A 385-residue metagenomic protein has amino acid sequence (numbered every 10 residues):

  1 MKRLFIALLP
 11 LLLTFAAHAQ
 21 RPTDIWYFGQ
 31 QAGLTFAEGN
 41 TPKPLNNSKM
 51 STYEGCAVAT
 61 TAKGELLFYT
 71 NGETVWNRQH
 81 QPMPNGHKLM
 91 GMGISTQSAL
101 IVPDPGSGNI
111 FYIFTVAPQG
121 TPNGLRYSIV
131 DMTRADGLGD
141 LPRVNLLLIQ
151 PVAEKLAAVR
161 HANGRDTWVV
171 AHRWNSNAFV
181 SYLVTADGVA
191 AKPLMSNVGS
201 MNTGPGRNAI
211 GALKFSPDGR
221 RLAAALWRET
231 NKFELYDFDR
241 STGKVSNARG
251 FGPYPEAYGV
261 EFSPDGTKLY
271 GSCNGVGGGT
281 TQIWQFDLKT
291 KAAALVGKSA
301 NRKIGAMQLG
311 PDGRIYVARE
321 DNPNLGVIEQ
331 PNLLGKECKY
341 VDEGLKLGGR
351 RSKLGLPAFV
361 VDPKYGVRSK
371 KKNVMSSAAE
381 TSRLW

Functional and structural regions predicted by a protein language model:
M1-T23, E256-Y258, L384-W385: Bacterial Sec-dependent N-terminal signal peptides
Q20-A379, R383: Beta-propeller fold recognition
